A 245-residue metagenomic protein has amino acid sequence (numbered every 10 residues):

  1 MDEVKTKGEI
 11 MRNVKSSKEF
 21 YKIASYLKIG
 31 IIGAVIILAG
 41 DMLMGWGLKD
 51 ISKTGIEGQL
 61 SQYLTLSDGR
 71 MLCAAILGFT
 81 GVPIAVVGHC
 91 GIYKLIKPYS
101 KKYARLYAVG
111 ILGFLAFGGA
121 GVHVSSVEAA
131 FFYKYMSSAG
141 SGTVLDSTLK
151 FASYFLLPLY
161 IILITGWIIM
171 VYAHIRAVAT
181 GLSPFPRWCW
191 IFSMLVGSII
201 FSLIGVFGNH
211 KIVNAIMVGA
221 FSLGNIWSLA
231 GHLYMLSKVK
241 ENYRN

Functional and structural regions predicted by a protein language model:
D2, T6-N245: Hydrophobic, aromatic-enriched alpha-helical segments typical of multi-pass transmembrane helices
